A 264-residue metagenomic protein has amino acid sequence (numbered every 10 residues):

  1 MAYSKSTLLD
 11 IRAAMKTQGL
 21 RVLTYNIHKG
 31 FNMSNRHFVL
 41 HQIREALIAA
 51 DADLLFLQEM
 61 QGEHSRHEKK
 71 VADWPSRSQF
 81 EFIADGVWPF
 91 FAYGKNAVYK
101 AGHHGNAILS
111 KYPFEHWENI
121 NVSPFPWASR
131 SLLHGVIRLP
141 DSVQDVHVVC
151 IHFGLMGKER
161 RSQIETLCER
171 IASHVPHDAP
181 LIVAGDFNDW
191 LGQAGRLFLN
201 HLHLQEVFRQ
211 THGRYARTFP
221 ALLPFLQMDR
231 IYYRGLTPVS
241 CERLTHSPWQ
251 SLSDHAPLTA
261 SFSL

Functional and structural regions predicted by a protein language model:
M1-L54, P75, D85-G86, F90-L264: Active-site regions of metal-assisted phosphoester/phosphodiester hydrolases, unifying DNase/endonuclease modules
Q58-V71: Active-site neighborhood of divalent metal-dependent phosphoester/pyrophosphate hydrolases
V71-S78: A charged helix-plus-loop insertion that forms the helical arch/lid used to bind and gate nucleic-acid substrates
Q79, I83: Phosphate-coordination/substrate-recognition cap region in phosphate-metabolizing enzymes
